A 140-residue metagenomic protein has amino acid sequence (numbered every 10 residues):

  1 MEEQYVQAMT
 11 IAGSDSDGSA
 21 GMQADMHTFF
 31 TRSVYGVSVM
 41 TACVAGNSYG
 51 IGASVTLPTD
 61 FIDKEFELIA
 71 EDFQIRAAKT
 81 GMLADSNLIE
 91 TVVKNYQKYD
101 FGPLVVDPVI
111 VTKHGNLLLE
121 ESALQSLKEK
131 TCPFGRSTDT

Functional and structural regions predicted by a protein language model:
M1-A77: Small-residue (G/A/S/T)-rich helix-start motifs and N-terminal tracts that mark the onset
D15, C43-V44, A84, I110-T112: Glycine-rich beta-alpha junction loops
A77-T80, S86-T140: Conserved beta-alpha-beta core of the PfkB/ribokinase-like small-molecule kinase fold
